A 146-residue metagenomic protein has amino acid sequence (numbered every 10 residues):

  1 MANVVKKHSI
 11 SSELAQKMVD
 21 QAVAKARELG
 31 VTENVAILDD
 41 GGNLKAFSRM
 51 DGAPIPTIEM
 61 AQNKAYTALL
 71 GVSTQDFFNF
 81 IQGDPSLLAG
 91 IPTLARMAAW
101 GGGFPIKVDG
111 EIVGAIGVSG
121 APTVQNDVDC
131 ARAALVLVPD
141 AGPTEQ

Functional and structural regions predicted by a protein language model:
M1-Q146: Flexible, solvent-exposed loop/hinge segments and secondary-structure transition points
